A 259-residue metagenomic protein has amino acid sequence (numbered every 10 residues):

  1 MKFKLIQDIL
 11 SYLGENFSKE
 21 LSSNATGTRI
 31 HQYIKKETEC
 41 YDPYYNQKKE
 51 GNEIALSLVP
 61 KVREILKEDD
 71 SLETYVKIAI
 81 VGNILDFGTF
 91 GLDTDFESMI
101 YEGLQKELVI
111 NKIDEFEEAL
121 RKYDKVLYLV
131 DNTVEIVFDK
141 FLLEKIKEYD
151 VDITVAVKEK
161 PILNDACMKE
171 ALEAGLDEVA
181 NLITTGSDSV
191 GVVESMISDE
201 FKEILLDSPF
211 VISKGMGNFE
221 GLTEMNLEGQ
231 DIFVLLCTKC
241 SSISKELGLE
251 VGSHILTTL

Functional and structural regions predicted by a protein language model:
M1-Y123: Electropositive, gly/pro-rich neighborhoods at or near active sites that engage anionic ligands
I100-E102, L127-L129, I183-V190: Short, basic, glycine/proline-bearing loop/turn elements
I110, I136-V137, I162-D165: Loop/helix-junction capping segments adjacent to catalytic residues or to phosphate/diphosphate-binding pockets
D124-K125, V151-T154, D231: Residues at the starts of beta-strands that form the adenosine-phosphate
K125-L127, F210: Structural motif
T133-V155: Histidine-anchored nucleotide/phosphate-binding helix
K140-F141, M168, T223-N226: Short amphipathic alpha-helical segments
V157-E159, L163, L172-L259: C-terminal functional extensions of proteins
